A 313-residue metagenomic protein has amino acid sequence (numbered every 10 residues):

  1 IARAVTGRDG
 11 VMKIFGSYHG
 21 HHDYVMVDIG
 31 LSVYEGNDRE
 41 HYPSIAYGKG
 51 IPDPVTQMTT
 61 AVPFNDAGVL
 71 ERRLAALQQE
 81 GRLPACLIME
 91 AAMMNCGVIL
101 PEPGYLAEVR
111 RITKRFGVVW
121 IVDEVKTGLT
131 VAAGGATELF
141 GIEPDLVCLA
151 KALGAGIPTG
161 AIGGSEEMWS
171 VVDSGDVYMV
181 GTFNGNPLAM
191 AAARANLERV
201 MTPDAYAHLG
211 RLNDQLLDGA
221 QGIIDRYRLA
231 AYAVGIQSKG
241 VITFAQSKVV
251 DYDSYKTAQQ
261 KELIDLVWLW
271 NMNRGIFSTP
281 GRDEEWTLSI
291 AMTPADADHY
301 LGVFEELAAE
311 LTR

Functional and structural regions predicted by a protein language model:
I1-R313: Conserved N-terminal phosphate-binding loop of PLP-dependent enzymes in the Aspartate aminotransferase
